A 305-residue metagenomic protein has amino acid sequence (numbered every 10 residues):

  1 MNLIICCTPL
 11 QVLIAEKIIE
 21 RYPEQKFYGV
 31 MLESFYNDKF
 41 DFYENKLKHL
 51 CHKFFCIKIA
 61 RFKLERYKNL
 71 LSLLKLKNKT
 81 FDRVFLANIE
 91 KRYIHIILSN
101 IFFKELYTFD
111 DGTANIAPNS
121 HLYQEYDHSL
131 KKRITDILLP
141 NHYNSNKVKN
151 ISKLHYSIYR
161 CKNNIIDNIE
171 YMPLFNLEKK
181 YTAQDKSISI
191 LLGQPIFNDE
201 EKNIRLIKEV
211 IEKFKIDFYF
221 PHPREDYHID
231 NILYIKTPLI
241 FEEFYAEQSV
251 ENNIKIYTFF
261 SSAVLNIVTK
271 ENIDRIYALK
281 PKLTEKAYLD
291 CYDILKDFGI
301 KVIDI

Functional and structural regions predicted by a protein language model:
I4-I134, L138, A263-V264: Active-site and donor-binding regions of nucleotide-sugar-utilizing enzymes
I18-P23, G29-V30, P238-I240, E247 (+2 more regions): Catalytic phosphate/metal-binding cores of nucleic-acid and nucleotide-processing enzymes, i.e., regions that mediate
Q25-Y28, Y43-I57, F103-L106, Y123-H128 (+6 more regions): Active-site regions of enzymes building and remodeling cell-envelope glycoconjugates
F27-F35, L106-D110, H155, D217-H222 (+1 more regions): Short internal beta-strands
F109-D111, I116-I188: A nucleotide-sugar donor-handling region in carbohydrate enzymes
D185-P221, E225: Conserved catalytic-core segment of nucleotide-activated headgroup transferases in glycan assembly
P223-E271, C291: Donor nucleotide-activated moiety binding/catalytic core segment of transferases that use nucleotide-activated donors
L265-I305: Catalytic binding pocket for nucleotide-activated donors in carbohydrate/polymer assembly enzymes
